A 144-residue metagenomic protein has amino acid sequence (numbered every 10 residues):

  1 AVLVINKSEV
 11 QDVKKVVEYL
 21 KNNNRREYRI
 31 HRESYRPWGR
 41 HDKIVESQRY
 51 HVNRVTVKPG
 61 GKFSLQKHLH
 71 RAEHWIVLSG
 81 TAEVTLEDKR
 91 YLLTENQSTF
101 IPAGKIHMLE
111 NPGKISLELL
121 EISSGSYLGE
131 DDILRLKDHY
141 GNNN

Functional and structural regions predicted by a protein language model:
A1-I76, T81-T99, H107, S126-L128 (+1 more regions): Left-handed beta-helix
R29-I30, P112-N144: Double-stranded beta-helix
E73, K105, I115-E118: A short pocket-lining beta-strand/turn micro-motif at the edge of beta-sheets
F100-I101, N144: A general structural signal for short secondary-structure boundary/capping elements
